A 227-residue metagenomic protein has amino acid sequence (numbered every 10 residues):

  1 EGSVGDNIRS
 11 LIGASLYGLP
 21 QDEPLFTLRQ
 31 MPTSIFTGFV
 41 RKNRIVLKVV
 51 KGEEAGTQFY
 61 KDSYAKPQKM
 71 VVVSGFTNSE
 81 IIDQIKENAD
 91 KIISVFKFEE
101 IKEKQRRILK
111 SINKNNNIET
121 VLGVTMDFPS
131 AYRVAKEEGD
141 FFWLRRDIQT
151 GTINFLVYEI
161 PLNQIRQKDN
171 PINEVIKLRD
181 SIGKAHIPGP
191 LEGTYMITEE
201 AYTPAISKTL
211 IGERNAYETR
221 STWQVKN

Functional and structural regions predicted by a protein language model:
E1, P129-P188, V225: Secretory pathway targeting signatures of secreted, lumenal, and periplasmic proteins
E1-E23: Short Lys/Arg-enriched alpha/beta "domain-start" segment
E1-S3, S10, V50-S111: Solvent-exposed alpha-helical segments and adjacent loops that form catalytic or protein-interaction surfaces
I12-P20, F96-E103, K136, H186: Sec/Tat-exported extracytoplasmic proteins
P24-E80, K184-N227: Signature of long, low-cysteine stretches enriched in small and polar/charged residues
I108-K136: N-terminal "mature-domain start" segment
I118-T120, Q149, I211-E213: Solvent-exposed loop and beta-edge segments used for protein-protein assembly and interaction
